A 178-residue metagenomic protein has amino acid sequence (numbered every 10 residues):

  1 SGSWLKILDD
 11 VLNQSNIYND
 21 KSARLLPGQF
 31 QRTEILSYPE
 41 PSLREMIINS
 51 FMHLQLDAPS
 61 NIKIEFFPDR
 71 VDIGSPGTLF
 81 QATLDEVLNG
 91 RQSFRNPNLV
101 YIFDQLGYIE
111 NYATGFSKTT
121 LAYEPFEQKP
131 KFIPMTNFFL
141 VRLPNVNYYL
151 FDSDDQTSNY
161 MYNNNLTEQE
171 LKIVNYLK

Functional and structural regions predicted by a protein language model:
S1-K178: C-terminal regulatory or interaction extensions
